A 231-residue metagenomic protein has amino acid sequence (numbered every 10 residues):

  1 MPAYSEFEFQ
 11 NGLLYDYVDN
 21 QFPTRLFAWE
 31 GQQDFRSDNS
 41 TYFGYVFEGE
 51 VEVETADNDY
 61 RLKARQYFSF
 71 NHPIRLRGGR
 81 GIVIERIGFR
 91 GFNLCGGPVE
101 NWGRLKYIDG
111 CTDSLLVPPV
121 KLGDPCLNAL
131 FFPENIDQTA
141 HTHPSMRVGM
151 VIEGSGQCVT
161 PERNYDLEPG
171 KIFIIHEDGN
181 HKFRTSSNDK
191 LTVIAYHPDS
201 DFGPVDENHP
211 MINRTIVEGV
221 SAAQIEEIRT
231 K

Functional and structural regions predicted by a protein language model:
P2-Y42, W102-D137: A short glycine-rich, His/Asp/Glu-containing loop-to-beta-strand
Q32-Y45, H72-G78, P118-L122, I136-M146 (+1 more regions): Short, low-complexity cationic-aromatic patches
R36-A64, V148-P169, G179: A short beta-strand-loop-beta hairpin characteristic of the jelly-roll/cupin
G44-C95, S200-D201: Hydrophobic, ordered structural segments
F47, R61-R77, F132-N135, T160 (+2 more regions): Conserved metal-binding segment of the jelly-roll/cupin
R80-C111, S186-K231: Double-stranded beta-helix
S114-L115, Q138, M150, G156-Q157 (+1 more regions): Activation on folded, globular domain regions of eukaryotic proteins
L127-S145, G149-G154, C158-E162: A mid-sequence, solvent-exposed acidic-amphipathic segment
